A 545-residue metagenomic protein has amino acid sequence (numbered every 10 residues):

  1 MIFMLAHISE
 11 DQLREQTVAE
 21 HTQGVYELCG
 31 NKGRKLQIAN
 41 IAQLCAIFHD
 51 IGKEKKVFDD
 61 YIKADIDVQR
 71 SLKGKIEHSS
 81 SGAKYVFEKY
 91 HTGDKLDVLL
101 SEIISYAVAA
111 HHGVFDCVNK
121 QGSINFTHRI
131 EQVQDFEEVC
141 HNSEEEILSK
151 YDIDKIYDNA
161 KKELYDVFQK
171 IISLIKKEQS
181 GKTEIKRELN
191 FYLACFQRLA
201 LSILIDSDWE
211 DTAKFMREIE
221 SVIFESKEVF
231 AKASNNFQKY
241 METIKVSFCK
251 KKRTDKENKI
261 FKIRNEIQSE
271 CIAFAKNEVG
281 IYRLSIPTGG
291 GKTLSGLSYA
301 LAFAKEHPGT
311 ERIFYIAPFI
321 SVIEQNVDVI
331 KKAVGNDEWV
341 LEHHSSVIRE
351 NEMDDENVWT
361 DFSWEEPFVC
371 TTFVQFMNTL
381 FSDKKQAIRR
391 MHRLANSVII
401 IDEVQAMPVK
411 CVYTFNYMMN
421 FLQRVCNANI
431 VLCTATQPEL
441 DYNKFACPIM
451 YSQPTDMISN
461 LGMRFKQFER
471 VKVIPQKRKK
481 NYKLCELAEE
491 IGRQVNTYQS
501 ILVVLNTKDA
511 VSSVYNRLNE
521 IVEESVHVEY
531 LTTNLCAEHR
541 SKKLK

Functional and structural regions predicted by a protein language model:
I2-Q12, V18-K239: Accessory nucleic-acid engagement/destabilization modules that flank
H7-E10, L341-M353, N506-D509, V528-K542: Conserved helicase motor
E278-A300: Walker A/P-loop
T310-V334, V347, E439, K508: Conserved Walker A/P-loop ATP-binding site and its immediately adjacent core in helicase/helicase-like ATPase domains
R312-I323, Q494-N519: Conserved strand-helix element at the start of the C-terminal RecA-like helicase core
N336-F381: Inter-Walker segment of RecA-like/P-loop motor cores
F376, A387-V425, I430: SF2 helicase catalytic motif II
T436-Q494: Interdomain hinge/linker at the junction between the two RecA-like core domains of SF2 helicases
